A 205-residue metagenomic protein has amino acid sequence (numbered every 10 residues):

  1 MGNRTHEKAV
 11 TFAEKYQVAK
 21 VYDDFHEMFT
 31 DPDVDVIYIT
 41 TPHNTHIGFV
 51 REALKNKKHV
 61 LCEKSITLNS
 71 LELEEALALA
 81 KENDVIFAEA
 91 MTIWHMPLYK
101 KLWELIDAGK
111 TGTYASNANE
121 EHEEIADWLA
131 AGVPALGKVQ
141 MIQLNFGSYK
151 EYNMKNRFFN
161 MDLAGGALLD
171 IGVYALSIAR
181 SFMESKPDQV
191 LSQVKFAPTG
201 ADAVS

Functional and structural regions predicted by a protein language model:
M1-K15: NAD(P)-binding Rossmann-fold cofactor-contacting core
T11, E27, V36, G48 (+4 more regions): Alpha-helical elements of Rossmann-like donor-binding domains used by nucleotide-donor carbohydrate transfer enzymes
Y16-L79: Beta-loop-alpha module in the N-terminal Rossmann-like domain of NAD(P)-dependent dehydrogenases, especially those
Y22, L61, I86-A88, Q143 (+1 more regions): Structural detector of well-ordered beta-strand residues that form the stable sheet scaffold of enzyme domains
K64-S65, A90-I93, F146: Short strand-turn motif at the edge of the Rossmann-like AdoMet-binding core
E74-T92, K110-A115, V139-M141: Rossmann-fold dehydrogenase core element
H95-P198: Predominantly a Rossmann-like dinucleotide-binding segment in NAD(P)-dependent oxidoreductases
G200-S205: A short, glycine/Asx- and small/polar-enriched loop/turn that sits immediately N-terminal to a beta-strand
